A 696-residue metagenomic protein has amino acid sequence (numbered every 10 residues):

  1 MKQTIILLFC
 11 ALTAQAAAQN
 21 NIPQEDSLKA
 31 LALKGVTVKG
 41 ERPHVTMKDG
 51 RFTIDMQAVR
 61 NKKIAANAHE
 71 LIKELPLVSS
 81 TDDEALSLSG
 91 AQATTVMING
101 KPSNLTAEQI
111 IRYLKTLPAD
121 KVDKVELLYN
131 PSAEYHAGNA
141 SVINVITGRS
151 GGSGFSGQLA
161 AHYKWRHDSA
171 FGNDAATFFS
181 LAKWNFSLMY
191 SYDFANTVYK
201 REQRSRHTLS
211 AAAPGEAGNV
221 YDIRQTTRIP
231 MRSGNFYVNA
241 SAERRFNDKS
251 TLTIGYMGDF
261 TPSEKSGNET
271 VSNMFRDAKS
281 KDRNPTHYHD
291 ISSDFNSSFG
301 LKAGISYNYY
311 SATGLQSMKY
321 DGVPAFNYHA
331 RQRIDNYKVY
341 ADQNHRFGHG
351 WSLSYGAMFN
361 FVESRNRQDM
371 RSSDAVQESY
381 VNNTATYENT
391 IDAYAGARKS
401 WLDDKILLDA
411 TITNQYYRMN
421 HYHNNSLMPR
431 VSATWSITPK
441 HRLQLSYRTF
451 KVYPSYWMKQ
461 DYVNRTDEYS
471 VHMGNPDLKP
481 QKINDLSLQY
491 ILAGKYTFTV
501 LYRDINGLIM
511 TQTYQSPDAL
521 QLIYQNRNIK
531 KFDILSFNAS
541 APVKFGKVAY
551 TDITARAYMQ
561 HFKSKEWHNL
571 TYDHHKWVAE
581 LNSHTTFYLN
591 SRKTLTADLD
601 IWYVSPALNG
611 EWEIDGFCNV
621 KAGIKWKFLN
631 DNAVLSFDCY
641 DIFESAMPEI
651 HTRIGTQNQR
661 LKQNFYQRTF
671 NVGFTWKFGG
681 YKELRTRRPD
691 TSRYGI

Functional and structural regions predicted by a protein language model:
N20-R60, T81-D83, A91-A93: Short, acidic, small-residue-rich periplasmic hinge/interaction motif at the N-terminus of Gram-negative outer-membrane
G35, A68-L71, I110-R112, E126 (+2 more regions): N-terminal periplasmic accessory domains that precede and gate Gram-negative outer-membrane beta-barrel machines
H69-P102, E134, V142: Extracytoplasmic beta-strand/coil segments of soluble accessory domains associated with Gram-negative outer-membrane
K101-Y129: Short acidic/polar hinge/loop motifs at secondary-structure boundaries that mediate gating or recognition
W184, N235-P262, S280-P429, T434-K440 (+3 more regions): Face-selective signature of the C-terminal outer-membrane beta-barrel domain
K451-V500, D504-N506, L522-S536, K544 (+1 more regions): Outer-membrane beta-barrel signature, preferentially recognizing the C-terminal barrel domain of Gram-negative
N528-P606: Gram-negative outer-membrane beta-barrel transporters
H575-I696: Conserved C-terminal beta-signal and adjacent last beta-strands/turns of outer-membrane beta-barrel proteins
